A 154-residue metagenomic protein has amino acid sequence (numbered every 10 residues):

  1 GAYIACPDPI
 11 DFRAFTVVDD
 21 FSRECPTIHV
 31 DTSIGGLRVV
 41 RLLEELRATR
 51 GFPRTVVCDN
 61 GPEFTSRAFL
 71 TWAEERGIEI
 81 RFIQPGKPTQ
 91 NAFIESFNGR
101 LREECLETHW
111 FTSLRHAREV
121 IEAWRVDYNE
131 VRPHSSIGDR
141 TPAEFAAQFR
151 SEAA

Functional and structural regions predicted by a protein language model:
G1-A154: Charged DNA-binding/catalytic regions of mobile-element recombinases
